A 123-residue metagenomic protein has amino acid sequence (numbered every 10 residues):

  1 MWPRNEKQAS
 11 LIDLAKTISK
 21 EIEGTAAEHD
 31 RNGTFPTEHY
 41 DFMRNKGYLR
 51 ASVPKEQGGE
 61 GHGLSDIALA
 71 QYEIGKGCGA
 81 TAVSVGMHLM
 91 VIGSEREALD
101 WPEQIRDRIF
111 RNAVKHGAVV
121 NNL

Functional and structural regions predicted by a protein language model:
M1-D13: Basic/polar N-terminal segments that are highly enriched at the extreme N-terminus, encompassing both cleavable
I18-A26: N-terminal capping segment at the start of a domain
G33: Active-site-proximal polar cores
T37, D41-N45, R50-L123: Glycine-rich flavin
